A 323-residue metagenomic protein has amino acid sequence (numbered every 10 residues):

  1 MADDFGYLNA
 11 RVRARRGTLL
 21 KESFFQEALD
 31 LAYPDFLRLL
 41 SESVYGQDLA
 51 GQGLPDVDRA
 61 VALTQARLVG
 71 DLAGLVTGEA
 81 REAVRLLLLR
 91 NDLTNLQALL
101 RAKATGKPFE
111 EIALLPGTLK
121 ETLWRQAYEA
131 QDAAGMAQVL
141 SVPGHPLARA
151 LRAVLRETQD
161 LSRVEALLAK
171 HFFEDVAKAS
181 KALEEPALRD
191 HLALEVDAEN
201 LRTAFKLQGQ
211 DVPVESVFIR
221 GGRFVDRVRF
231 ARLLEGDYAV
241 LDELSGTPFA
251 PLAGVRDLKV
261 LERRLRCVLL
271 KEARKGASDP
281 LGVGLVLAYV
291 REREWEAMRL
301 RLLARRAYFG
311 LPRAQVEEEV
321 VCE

Functional and structural regions predicted by a protein language model:
M1-E323: N-terminal domain-start signal
